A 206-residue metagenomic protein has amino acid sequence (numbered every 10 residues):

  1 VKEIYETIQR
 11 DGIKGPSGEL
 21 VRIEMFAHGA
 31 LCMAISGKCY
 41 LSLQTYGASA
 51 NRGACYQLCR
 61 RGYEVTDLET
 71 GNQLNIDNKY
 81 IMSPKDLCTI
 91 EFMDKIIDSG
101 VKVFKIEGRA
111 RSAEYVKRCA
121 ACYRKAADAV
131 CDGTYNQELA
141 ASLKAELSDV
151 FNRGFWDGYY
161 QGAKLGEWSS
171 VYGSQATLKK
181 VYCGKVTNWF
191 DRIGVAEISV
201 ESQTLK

Functional and structural regions predicted by a protein language model:
V1-K206: Surface-exposed amphipathic alpha-helical tracts and adjacent flexible/coil segments at the periphery of soluble enzymes
